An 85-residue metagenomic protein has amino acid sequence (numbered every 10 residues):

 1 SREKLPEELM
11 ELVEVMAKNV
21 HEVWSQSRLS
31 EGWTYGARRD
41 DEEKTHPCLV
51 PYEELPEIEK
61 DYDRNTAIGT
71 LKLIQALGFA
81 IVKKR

Functional and structural regions predicted by a protein language model:
S1-R85: Alpha-helical propensity feature that highlights long, continuous alpha-helices across diverse contexts
